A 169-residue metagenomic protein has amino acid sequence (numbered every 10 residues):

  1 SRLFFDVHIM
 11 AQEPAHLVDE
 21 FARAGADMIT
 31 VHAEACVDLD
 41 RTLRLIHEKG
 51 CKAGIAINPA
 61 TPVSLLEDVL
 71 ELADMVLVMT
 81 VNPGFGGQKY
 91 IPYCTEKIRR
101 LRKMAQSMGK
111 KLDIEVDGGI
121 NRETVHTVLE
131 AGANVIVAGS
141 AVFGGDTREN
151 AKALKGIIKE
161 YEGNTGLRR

Functional and structural regions predicted by a protein language model:
S1-I55: Glycine/small-residue-rich loop that forms an oxyanion/phosphate-binding "nest" at active or ligand-binding sites
S1-V7, L45-G54, C94-I114, L154-E162: Alpha-helix-loop-beta-strand connector modules within alpha/beta enzyme cores
F5-I9, I29-V31, A53-I57, V76-V81 (+2 more regions): Hydrophobic faces of well-ordered beta-strands that scaffold small-molecule active sites in alpha/beta enzyme cores
A15-E20, T61-A73, I120-I136: Catalytic cores of alpha/beta
F21, V76, L101, D117 (+3 more regions): Conserved, mostly hydrophobic/aromatic
V31-V37, L77-Q88, A131-A151: Glycine-rich phosphate-binding active-site loops on the catalytic face of alpha/beta enzymes
P59, V69, M75-R99, K103-D113 (+1 more regions): Glycine/Thr-rich beta-alpha phosphate-binding loop at enzyme active sites
L129, F143-L167: C-terminal helical cap(s) of enzyme catalytic domains, especially alpha/beta-barrels
